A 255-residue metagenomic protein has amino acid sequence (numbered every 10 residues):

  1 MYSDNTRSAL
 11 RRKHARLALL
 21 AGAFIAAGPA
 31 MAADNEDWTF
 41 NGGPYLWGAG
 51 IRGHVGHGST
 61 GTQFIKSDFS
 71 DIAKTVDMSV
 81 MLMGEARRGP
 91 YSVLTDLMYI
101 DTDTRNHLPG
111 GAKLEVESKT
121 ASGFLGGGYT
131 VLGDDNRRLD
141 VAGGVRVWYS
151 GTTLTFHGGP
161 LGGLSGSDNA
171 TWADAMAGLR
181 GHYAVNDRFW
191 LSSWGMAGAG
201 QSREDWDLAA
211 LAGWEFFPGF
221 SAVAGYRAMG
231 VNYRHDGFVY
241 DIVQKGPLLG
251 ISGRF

Functional and structural regions predicted by a protein language model:
M1-W38: Cleavable N-terminal export/targeting peptides
A32-D101, A184, G250, R254: Short glycine/proline- and aromatic-enriched beta-strand/turn motifs that initiate or cap beta-hairpins
E36-W38, V76-V80, K119-G123, R137 (+3 more regions): Residues that define the transmembrane beta-barrel architecture of outer-membrane proteins
G42-P44, L82-R88, L125-Y129, G143-V145 (+4 more regions): Residues on the lipid-exposed face of transmembrane beta-strands in outer-membrane beta-barrel proteins
L46-G50, R88-P90, L97-D103, V131 (+4 more regions): Transmembrane beta-strands of outer-membrane beta-barrel pores
H54-S70, D101-S118, Y149-N169, R234-Y240: Flexible, solvent-exposed loop segments that connect beta-strands
P90-V93, D134-L139, D187-L191, G219-A222: Repeated loop/turn-to-beta-strand initiation elements of outer-membrane beta-barrel proteins
A222-F255: Outer-membrane beta-barrel translocator/channel fold
